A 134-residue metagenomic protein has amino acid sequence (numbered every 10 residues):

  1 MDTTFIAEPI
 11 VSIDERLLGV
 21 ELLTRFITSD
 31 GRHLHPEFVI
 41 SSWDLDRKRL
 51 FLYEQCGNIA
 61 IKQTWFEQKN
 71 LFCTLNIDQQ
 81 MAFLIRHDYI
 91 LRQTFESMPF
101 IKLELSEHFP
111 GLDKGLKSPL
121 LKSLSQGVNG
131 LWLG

Functional and structural regions predicted by a protein language model:
M1-E96: Bacterial c-di-GMP phosphodiesterase EAL domain
Q93-G134: The catalytic core of metal-dependent phosphodiesterases that act on cyclic dinucleotides
